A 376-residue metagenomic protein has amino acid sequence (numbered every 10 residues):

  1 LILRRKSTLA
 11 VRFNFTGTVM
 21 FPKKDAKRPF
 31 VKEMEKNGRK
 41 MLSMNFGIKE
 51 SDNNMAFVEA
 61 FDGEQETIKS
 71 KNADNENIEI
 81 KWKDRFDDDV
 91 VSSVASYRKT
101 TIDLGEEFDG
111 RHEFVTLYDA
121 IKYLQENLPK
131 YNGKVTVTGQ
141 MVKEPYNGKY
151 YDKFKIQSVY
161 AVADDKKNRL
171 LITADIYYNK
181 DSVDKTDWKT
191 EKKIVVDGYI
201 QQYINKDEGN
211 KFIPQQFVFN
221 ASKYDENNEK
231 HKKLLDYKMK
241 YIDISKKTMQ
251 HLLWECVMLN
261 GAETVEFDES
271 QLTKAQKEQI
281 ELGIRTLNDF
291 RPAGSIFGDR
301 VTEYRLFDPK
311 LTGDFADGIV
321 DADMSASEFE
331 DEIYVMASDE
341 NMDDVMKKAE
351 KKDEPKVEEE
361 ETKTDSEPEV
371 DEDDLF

Functional and structural regions predicted by a protein language model:
I2-F376: OB-fold and OB-like single-stranded nucleic-acid-recognition modules and their adjacent interaction interfaces
